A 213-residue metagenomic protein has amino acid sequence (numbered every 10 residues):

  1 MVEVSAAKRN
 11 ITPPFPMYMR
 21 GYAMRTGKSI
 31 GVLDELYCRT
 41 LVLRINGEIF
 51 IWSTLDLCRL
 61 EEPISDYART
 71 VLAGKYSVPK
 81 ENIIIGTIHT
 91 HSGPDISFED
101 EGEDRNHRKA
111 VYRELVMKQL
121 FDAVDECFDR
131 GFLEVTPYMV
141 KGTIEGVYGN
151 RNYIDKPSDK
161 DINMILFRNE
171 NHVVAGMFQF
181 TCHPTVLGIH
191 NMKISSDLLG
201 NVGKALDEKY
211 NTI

Functional and structural regions predicted by a protein language model:
M1-G86, G93-I213: Conserved beta-alpha junction segments in alpha/beta enzyme cores
